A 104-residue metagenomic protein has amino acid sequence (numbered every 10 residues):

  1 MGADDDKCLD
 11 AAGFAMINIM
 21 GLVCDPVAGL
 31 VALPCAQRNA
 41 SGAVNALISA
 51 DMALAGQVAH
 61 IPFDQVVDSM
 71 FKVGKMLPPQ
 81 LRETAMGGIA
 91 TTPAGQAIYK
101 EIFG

Functional and structural regions predicted by a protein language model:
G2-G104: Functionally critical mobile loop/hinge segments
